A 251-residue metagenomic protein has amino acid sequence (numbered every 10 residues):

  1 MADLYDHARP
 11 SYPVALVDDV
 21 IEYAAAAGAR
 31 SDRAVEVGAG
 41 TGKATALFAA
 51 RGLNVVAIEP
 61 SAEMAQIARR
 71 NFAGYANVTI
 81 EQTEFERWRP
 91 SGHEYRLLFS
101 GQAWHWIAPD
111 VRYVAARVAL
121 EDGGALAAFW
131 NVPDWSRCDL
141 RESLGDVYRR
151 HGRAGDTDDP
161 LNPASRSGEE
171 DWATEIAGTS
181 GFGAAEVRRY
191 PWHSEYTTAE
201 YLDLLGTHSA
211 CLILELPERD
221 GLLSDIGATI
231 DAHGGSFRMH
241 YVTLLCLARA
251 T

Functional and structural regions predicted by a protein language model:
M1-A29: Conserved class I S-adenosyl-L-methionine
R33-V35, T41-W88: Class I SAM-dependent methyltransferase SAM/SAH-binding core
W88-L98: A short acidic, Gly/Pro-enriched loop at the edge of an enzyme's catalytic core that lines a small-molecule cofactor
Q102: Short catalytic micro-motifs in class I SAM-dependent methyltransferases
I107-A116: A short, conserved alpha-helix within the catalytic core of class I
R117, E121-P191: Conserved catalytic/acceptor-binding region of the Class I
S165-T251: Conserved Class I S-adenosyl-L-methionine
